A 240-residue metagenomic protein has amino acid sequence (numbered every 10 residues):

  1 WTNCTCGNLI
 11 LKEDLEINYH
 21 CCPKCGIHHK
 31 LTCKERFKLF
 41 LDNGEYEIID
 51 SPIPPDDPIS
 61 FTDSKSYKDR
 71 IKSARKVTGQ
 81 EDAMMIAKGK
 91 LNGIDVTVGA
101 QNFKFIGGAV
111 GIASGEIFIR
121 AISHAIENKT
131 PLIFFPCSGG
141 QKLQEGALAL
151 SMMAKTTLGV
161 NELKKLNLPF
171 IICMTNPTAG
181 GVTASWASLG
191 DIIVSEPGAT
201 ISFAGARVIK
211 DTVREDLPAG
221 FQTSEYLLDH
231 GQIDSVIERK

Functional and structural regions predicted by a protein language model:
W1-Q80, K88-L91: Intrinsically disordered, low-complexity segments enriched in small/flexible residues
N3, C21, M85-K88, T97-G99 (+5 more regions): Structured core elements
T5, K24, T32-R36, G44 (+14 more regions): Residue-level signal for pocket-adjacent positions within structured domains
N18-C21, C33-R36, S114-I117, A121 (+4 more regions): General structural feature for long, well-ordered alpha-helical segments within catalytic domains of soluble enzymes
G26-H29, L41-E45, I122, I126 (+3 more regions): Structural signal for hydrophobic packing residues in well-ordered secondary-structure cores of soluble enzyme domains
Q80-D82, P218: Short solvent-exposed loop/turn micro-motifs enriched in small/polar/acidic residues
M84-K164, I171: Cleft-lining beta-strand/loop regions that shape enzyme active-site pockets
P136-K240: Conserved catalytic cores of soluble enzyme domains, especially glycine-rich substrate-binding beta-alpha loops
